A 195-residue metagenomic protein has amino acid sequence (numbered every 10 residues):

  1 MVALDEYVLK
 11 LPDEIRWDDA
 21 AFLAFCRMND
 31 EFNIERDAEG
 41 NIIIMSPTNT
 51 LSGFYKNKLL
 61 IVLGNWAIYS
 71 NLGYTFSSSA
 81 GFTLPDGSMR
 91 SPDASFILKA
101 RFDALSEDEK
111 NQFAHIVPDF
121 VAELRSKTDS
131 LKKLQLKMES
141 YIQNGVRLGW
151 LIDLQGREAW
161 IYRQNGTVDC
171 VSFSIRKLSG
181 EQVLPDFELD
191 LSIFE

Functional and structural regions predicted by a protein language model:
M1-E195: Gly/Pro/Ser/Thr-rich low-complexity, intrinsically disordered segments predominantly at protein N-termini
